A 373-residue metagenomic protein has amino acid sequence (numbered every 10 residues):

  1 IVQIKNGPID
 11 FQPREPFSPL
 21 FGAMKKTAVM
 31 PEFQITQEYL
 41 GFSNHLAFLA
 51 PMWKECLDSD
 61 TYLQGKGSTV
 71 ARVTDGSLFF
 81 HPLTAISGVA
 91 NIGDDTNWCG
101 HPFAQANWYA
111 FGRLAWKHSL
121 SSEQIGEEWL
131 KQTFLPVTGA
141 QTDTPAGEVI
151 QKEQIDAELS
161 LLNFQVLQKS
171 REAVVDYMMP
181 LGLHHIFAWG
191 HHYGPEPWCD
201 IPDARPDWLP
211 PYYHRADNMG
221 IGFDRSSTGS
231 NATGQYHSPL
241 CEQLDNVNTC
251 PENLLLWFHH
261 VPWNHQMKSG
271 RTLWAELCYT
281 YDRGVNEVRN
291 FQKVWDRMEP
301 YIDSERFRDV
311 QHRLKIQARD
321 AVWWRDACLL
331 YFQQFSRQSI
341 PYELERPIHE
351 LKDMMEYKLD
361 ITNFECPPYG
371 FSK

Functional and structural regions predicted by a protein language model:
I1-E127: Catalytic-core regions of glycoside hydrolase
S68-Q141, A146-K373: Catalytic domains of carbohydrate-active enzymes that cleave complex glycans
